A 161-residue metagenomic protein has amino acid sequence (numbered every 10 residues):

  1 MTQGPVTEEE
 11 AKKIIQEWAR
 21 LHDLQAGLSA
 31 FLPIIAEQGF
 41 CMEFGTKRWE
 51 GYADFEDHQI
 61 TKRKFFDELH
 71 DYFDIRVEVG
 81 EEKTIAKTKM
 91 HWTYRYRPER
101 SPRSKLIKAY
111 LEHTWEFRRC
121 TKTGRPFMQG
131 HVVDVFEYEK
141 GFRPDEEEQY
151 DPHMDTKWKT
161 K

Functional and structural regions predicted by a protein language model:
M1-I34, K161: Short, low-complexity N-terminal intrinsically disordered segments enriched in polar/charged residues
L28-A86: A solvent-exposed, acidic/Ser-Thr-rich amphipathic alpha-helical stretch
I35-A36, M90-Y94, V132-V135: Short beta-strand segments enriched in hydrophobic/aromatic residues within well-folded beta-rich domains
G39, M90, W115: Conserved GNAT-family N-acetyltransferase fold
F44, T88-M90, G130: Residue-level recognition of conserved beta-strand positions in structured domain cores
K64-E68, T93-K108, E137-R143: Short, cysteine-centered beta-strand-loop-beta hairpins and adjacent loop/turn segments enriched in charged/polar
E81-R97, A109-L111: A short hydrophobic beta-strand element
K108-K161: Short beta-strand edge/turn micro-motifs at domain boundaries
